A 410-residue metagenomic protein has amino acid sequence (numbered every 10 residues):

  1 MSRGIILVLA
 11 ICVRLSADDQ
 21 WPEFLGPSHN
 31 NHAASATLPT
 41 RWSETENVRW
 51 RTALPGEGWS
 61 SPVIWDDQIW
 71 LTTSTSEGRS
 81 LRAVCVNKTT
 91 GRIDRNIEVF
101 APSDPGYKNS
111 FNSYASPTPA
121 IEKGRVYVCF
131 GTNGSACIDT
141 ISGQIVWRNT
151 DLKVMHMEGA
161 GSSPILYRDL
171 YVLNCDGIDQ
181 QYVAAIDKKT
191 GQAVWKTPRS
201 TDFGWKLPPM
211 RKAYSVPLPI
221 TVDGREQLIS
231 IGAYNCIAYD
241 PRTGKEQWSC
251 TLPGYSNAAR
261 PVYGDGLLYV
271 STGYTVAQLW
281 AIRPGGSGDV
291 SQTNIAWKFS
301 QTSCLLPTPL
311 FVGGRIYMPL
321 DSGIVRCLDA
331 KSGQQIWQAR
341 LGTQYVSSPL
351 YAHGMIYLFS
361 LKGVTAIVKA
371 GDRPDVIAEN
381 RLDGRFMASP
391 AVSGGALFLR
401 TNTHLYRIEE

Functional and structural regions predicted by a protein language model:
M1-I5: Bacterial N-terminal signal peptides that target proteins for export
I6-A17: Hydrophobic h-region of N-terminal signal peptides that target proteins for export in Gram-negative bacteria
A17-E410: Noncatalytic, solvent-exposed loop/strand surfaces of beta-propeller-type extracellular/periplasmic domains
